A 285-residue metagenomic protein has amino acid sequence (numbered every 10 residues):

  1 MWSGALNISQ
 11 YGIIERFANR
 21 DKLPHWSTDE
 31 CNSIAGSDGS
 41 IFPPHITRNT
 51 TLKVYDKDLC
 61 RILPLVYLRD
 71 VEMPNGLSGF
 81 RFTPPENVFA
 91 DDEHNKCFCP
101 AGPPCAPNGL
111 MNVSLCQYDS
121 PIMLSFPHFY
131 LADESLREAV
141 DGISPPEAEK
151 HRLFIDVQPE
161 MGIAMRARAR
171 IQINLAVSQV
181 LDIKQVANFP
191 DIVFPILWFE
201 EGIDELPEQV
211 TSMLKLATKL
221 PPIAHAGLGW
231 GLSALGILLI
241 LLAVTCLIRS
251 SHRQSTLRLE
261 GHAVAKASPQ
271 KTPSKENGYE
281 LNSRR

Functional and structural regions predicted by a protein language model:
M1-S78, P85-Y279: Extracellular or lumenal secretory-pathway regions
N282-R285: A positional/structural detector of protein chain ends, strongest at the extreme C-terminus and weakly at the extreme
